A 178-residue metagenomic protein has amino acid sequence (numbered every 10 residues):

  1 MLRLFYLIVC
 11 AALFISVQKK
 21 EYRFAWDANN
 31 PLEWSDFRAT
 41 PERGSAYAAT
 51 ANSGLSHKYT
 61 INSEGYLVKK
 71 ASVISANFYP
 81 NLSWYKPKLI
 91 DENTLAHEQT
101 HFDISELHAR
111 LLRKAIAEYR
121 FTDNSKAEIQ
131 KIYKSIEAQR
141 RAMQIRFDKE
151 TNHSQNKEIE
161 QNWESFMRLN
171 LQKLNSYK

Functional and structural regions predicted by a protein language model:
M1-R23: Bacterial Sec-dependent N-terminal signal peptides
F5-Y6, L67, S83-W84: Short hydrophobic/aromatic segments of transmembrane alpha-helices and their interfaces
K20-Y47, L55-K69, F78, F121-K178: Metalloprotease/metallohydrolase-associated module, dominated by Zn2+-dependent proteases
N52-Y59, P87-A96, R120, N124: Short, charged, low-complexity loops and linkers
N77-R113: Mid-length scaffold segments of soluble, non-membrane domains
